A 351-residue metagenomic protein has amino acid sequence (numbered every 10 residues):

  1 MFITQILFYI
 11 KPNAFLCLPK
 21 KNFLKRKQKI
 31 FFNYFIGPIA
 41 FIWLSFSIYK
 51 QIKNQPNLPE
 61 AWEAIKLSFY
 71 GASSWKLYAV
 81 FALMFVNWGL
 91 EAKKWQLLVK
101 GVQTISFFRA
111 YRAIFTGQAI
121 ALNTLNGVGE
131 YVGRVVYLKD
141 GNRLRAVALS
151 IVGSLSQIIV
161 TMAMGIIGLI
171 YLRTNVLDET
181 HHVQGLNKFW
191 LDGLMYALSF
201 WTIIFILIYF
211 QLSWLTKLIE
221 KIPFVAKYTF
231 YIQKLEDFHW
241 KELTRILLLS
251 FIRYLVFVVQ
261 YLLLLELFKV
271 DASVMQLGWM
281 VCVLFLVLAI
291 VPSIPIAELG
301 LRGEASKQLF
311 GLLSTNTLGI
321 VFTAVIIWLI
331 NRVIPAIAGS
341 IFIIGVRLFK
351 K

Functional and structural regions predicted by a protein language model:
M1-A113, Y171-V291, I330-K351: Predominantly cytoplasmic-facing regulatory/coupling regions of multi-pass membrane proteins
Q96-I105, E130-L144: Transmembrane-helix boundary and interhelical linker motifs in polytopic inner-membrane proteins
F108-R109, G141-S154, N316-I326: Membrane-interface alpha-helices at helix entry/exit sites of multi-pass transporters
Y111-D140: Extended non-transmembrane interhelical loops and adjacent amphipathic helices of multipass membrane proteins
I120-L122, C282-L301: Transmembrane alpha-helix interface/packing and boundary motifs in multi-pass membrane proteins, characterized by
I120-T124, A148-I170, V325-I337: Membrane-embedded alpha-helical segments of transport systems, primarily multispan ion/solute transporters
V136-N142, G303-G319: Interfacial segments of multi-pass membrane proteins
